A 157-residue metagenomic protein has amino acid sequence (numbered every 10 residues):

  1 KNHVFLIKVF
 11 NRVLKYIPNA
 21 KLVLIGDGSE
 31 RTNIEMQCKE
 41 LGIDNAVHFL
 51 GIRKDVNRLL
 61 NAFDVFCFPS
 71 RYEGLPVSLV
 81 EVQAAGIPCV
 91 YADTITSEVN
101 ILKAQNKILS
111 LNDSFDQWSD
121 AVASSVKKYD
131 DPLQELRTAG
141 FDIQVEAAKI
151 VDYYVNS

Functional and structural regions predicted by a protein language model:
K1-R12, S29-M36: A conserved mid-protein helix/loop that constitutes part of the nucleotide-sugar donor-binding site
L6-I7, L22, W118, I150: A structural motif in glycosyltransferase catalytic domains
E35-G51: Nucleotide-activated donor-binding/catalytic signature segment of Leloir-type glycosyltransferases, i.e., the conserved
I52, R71: Aromatic "clamp/platform" in nucleotide-sugar-dependent glycosyltransferases that forms part of the donor/acceptor
P88-D93: Short hydrophobic beta-strand element within catalytic cores of glycosyltransferases and related nucleotide-activated
E98-V126: Change "using UDP/GDP/dTDP sugars" to "using nucleotide sugars
Y129-S157: A charged, aromatic-enriched C-terminal amphipathic alpha-helix characteristic of glycosyltransferases across folds
